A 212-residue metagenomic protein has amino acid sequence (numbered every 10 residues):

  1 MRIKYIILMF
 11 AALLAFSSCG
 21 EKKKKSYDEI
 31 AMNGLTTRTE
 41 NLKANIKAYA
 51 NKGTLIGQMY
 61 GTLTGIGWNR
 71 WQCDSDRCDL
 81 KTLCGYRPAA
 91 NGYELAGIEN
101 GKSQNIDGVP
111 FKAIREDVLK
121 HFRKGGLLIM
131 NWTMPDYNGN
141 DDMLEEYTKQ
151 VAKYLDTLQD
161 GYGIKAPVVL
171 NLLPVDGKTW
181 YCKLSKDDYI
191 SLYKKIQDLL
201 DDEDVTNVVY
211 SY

Functional and structural regions predicted by a protein language model:
M1-R2: N-terminal secretory signal peptides that target proteins for export/translocation
Y5-L13: Sec-dependent N-terminal signal peptides
A15-S18: C-terminal motif of bacterial Sec signal peptides marking the signal peptidase cleavage site
K22-A96, N105-G108: N-terminal module-boundary/linker segments of secreted carbohydrate-active enzymes
K24-N41, A48-N51, L158, K186-E203 (+1 more regions): Hydrophobic, well-ordered secondary-structure segments that either form specific early membrane-associated helices used
T54-Q58, A89-Y93, L128-M130, V168-L170 (+1 more regions): Hydrophobic faces of well-ordered beta-strands that scaffold small-molecule active sites in alpha/beta enzyme cores
A96-N207: Substrate-binding cleft of extracellular glycoside hydrolase catalytic domains
